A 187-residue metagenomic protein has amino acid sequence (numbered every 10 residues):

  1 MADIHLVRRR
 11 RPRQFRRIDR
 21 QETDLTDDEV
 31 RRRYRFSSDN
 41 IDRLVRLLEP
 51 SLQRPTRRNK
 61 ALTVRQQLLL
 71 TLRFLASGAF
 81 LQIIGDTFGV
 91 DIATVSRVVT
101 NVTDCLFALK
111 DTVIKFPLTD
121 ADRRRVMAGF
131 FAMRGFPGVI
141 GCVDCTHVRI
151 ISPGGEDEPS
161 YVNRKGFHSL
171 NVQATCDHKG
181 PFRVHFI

Functional and structural regions predicted by a protein language model:
M1-I187: Short, proline-rich low-complexity segments centered on a Tyr-Pro-Pro core
